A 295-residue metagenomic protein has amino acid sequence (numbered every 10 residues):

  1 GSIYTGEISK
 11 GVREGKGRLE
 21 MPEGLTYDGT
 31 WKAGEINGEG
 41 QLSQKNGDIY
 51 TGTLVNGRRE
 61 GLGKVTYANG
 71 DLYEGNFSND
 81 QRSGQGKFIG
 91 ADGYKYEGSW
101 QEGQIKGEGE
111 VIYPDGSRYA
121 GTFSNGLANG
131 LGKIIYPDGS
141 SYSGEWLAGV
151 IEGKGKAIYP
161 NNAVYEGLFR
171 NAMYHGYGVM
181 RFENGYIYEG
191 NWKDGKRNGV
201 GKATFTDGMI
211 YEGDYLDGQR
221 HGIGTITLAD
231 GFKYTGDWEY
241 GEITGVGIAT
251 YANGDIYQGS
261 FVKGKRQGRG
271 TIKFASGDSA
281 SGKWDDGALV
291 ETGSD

Functional and structural regions predicted by a protein language model:
I3-E14, T26-N37, I49-E60, L72-S83 (+9 more regions): Conserved anchor residues at repeat-unit boundaries in beta-strand-based tandem repeats, strongest for the MORN repeat
G268-G270, A275-D278: Low-complexity, intrinsically disordered Gly/Pro/Thr-rich segments
G293-D295: Short, solvent-exposed mixed-charge patches
